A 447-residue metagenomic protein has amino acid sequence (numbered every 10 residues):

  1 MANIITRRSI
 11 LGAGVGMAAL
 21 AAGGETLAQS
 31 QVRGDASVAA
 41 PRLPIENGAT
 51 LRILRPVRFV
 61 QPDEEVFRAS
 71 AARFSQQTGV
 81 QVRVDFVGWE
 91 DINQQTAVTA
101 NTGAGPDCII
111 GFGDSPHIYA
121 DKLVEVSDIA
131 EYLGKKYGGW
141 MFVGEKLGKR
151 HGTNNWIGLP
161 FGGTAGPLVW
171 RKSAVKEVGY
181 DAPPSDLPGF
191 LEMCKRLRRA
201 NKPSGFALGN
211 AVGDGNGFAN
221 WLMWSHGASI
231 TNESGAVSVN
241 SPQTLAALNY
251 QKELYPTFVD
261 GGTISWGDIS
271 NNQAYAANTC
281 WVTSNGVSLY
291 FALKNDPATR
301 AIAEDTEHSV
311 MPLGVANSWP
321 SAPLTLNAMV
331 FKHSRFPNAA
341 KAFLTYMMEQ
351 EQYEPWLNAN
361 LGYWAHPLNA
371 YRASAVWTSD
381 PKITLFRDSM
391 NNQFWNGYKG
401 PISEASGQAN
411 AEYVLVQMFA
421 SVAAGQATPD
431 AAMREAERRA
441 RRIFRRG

Functional and structural regions predicted by a protein language model:
M1-A18: N-terminal secretory signal peptides and thylakoid transit peptides that target proteins across membranes
S30-I45, F112-P167, L191, A303-S309: Hinge/lid segment of periplasmic solute-binding proteins
A36-A39, W140, T306-V310, N358-V414 (+1 more regions): Long, aromatic- and glycine/proline-rich binding clefts that accommodate carbohydrate-like moieties
S37, L43-E46, Q81-V82, K176 (+1 more regions): Conserved C-terminal helix/tail region of periplasmic/extracytoplasmic solute-binding proteins
A69-M141, S173-S185, N272-A274, N278-V282 (+2 more regions): Extracytoplasmic "Venus flytrap"/periplasmic binding protein-like
V98, P106-D107, L133-A174, N317-S321 (+1 more regions): A structural signal for short loop-to-beta-strand junctions that line the ligand-binding cleft of periplasmic/secreted
G148-F161, G166, L191-V237, C280: Extracytoplasmic/periplasmic solute-binding protein
C194-R196, S234-S265, M311: Glycine-centered hinge/linker elements that transmit conformational signals in sensory and ligand-binding systems
